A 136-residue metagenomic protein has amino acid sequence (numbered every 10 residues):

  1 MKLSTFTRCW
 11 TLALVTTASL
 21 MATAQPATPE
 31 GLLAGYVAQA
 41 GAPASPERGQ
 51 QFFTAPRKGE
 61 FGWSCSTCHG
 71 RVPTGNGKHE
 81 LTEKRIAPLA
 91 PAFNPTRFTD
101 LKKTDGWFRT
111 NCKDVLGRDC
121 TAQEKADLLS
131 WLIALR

Functional and structural regions predicted by a protein language model:
M1-Q39, R136: N-terminal export/targeting leaders of redox proteins
P26-K58: Electrostatic cytochrome c docking/interface patches
G35-Q39, P91-P95, D114-R118: Second-shell loop/turn segments in exported
P43, F61, S66-T104: Gly/Gly-Pro-rich "capping" loops immediately C-terminal to redox-active cysteine motifs in periplasmic/lumenal
S45-R48, S64, D100, T104 (+3 more regions): Stable alpha-helical elements in mature extracytoplasmic
Q51-T54, K58-R71, D127-S130: C-type cytochrome heme c attachment motif
R57, P73-N76, I133-R136: Short alpha-helix boundary/capping elements
D105-R136: C-terminal capping alpha-helices of c-type cytochrome domains
